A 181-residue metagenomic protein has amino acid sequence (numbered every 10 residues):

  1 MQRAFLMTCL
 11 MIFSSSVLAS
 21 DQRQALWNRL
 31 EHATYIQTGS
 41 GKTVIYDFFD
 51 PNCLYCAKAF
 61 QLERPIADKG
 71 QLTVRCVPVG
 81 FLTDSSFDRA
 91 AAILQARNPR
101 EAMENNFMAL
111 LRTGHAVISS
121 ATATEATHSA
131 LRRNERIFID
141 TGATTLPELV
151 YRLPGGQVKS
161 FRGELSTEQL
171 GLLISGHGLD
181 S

Functional and structural regions predicted by a protein language model:
M1-A4: Positively charged n-region of N-terminal signal peptides that target proteins for export
L6-S85, T122-T145, G163-S181: Extracytoplasmic thiol/disulfide redox context detector
D84-S129: Conserved segment of the thioredoxin-like fold in thiol-based oxidoreductases
I93, F161-R162: Short acidic-hydrophobic, aromatic-tinged amphipathic segments that line or gate anion-handling sites
T145-F161: A short, hydrophobic beta-strand/beta-hairpin element that forms part of a small beta-sheet core
